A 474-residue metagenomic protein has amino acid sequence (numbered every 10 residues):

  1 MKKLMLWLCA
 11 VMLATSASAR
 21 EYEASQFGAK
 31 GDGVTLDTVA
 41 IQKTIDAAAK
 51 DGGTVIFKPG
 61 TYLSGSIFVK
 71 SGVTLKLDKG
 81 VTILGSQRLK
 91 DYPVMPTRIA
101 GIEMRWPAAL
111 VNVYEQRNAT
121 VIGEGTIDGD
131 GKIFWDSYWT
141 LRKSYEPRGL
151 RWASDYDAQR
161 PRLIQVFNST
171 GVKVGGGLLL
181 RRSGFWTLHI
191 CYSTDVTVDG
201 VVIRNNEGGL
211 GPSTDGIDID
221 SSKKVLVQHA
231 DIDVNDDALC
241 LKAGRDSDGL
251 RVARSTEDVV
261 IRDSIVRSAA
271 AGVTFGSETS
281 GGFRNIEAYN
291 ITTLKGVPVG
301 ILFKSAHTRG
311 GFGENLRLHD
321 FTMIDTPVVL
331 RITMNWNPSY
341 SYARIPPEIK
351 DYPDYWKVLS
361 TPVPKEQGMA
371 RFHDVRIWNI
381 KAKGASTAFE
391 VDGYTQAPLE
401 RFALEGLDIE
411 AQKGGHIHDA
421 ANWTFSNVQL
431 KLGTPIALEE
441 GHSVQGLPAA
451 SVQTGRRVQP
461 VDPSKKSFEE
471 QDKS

Functional and structural regions predicted by a protein language model:
M1-L4: Positively charged n-region of N-terminal signal peptides that target proteins for export
L6-W7, A19: Intrinsically disordered and other compositionally biased segments
W7-A14: Bacterial N-terminal signal peptides
A19-S474: Extracellular/periplasmic carbohydrate-active domains that bind, remodel, or depolymerize complex polysaccharides
